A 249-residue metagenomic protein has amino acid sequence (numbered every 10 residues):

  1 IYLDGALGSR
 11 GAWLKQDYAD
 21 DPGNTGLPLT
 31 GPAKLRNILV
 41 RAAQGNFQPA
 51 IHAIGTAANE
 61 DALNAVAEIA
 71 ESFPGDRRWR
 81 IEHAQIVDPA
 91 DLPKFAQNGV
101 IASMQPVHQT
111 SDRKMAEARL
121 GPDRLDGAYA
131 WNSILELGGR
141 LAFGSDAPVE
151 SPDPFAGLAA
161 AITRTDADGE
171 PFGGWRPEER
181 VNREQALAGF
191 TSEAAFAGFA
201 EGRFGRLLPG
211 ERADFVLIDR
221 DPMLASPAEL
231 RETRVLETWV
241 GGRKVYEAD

Functional and structural regions predicted by a protein language model:
I1-Q48, E68, L92: Active-site-adjacent helix-turn-beta-strand microarchitecture at beta-sheet edges that either contains or buttresses
L3, G11, M104, R220 (+1 more regions): Pocket-edge structural micro-motifs
S9-G11, P152, S226, A248: Short helix/loop capping segments that flank catalytic or ligand/cofactor-binding pockets
G31, A225-P227: Residues that cap or delimit alpha-helices
L39-A50, A57-W79, H83-A84, P89-P93 (+3 more regions): His/Asp/Glu-enriched, well-ordered alpha-helical/loop segment that forms or immediately abuts the divalent-metal
L230: Unchanged
